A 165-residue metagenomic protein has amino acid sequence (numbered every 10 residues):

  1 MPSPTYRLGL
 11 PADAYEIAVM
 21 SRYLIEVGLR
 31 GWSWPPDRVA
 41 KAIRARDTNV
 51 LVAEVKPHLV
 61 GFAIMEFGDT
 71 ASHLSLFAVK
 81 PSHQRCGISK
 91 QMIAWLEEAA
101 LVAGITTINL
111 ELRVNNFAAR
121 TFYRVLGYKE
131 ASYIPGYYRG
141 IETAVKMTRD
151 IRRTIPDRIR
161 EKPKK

Functional and structural regions predicted by a protein language model:
S3-Y6: Extreme N-terminal starter segment of soluble prokaryotic enzymes
L8-C86, I93-W95, A99, A103 (+4 more regions): Acetyl-CoA-dependent GNAT
V79, R113-V114: Short amphipathic helical patch at the helix-1/turn junction of helix-turn-helix
M92, N116-A119: Conserved short alpha-helix immediately C-terminal to the canonical SAM/SAH-binding motif I of Rossmann-like
T107-R113, T148-D150, K165: Conserved catalytic core of the tyrosine transesterase superfamily
N109-L112, R124, K129-K146: Conserved catalytic-core motifs of GNAT/GCN5-like acyltransferases
